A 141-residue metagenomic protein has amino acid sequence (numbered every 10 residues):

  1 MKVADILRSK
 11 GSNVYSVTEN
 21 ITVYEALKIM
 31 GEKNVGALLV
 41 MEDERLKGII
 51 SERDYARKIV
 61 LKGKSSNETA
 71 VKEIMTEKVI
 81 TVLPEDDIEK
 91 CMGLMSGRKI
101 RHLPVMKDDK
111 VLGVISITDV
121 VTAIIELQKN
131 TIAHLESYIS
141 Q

Functional and structural regions predicted by a protein language model:
M1-S12, S51-I80, D87-S96, I117-Q141: Tandem CBS (Bateman) regulatory domains
S16-N34, M41, T81-K99, M106 (+1 more regions): The conserved cystathionine-beta-synthase
Y24, E44, E73-I74, D109 (+1 more regions): Residue-level signal for alpha-helical context at structural boundaries
M30-K33, L38-D54, M95, L103-T118: A glycine-centered beta-loop-beta connector
